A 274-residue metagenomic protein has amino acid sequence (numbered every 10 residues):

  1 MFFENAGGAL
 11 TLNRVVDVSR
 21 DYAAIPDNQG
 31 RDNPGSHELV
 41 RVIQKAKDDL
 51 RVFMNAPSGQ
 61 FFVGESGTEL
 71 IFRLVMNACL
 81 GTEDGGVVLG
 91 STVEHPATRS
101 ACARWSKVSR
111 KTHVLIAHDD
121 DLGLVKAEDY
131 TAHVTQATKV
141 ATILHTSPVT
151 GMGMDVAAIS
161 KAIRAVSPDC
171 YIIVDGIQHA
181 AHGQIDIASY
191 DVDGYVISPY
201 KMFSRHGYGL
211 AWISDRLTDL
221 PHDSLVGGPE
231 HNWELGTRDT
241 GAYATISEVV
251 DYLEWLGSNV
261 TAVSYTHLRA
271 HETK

Functional and structural regions predicted by a protein language model:
M1-R269: Pyridoxal 5′-phosphate
A270-K274: A short, hydrophobic C-terminal helix/tail in secreted or cell-surface proteins
